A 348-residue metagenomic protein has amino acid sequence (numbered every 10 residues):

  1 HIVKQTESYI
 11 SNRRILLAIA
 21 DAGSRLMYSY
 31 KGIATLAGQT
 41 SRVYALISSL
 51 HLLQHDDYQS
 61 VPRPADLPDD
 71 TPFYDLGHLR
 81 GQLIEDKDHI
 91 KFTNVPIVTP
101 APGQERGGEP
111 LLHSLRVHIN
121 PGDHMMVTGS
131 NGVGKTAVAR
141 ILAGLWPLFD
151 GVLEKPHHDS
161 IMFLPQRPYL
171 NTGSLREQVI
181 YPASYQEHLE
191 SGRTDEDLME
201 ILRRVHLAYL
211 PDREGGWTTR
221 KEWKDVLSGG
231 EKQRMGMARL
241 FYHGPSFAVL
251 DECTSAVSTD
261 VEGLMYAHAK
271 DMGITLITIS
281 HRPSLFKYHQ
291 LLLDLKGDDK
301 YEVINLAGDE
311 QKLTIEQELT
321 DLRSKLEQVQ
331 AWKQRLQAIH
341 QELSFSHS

Functional and structural regions predicted by a protein language model:
N12-S60: Cytosolic ends of transmembrane helices, especially the final helix of ABC transmembrane type-1 domains
I47-M126, V152-H157, D271: Primarily ABC-family ATPase nucleotide-binding module
H118, N171, L189-R193, L198-S246 (+1 more regions): ABC-fold ATPase nucleotide-binding domain signature/coupling loops
P121-H124, A139-R193, H281-Y288, G297 (+1 more regions): ABC ATPase nucleotide-binding domain signature region
T128-S130: The feature captures the beta-strand-to-loop junction immediately N-terminal to the Walker
V133: ATP-binding Walker
T136: Walker A/P-loop
R140, Q178, W217-E316, L322: ABC-family ATPase nucleotide-binding domain "signature/switch" substructure
